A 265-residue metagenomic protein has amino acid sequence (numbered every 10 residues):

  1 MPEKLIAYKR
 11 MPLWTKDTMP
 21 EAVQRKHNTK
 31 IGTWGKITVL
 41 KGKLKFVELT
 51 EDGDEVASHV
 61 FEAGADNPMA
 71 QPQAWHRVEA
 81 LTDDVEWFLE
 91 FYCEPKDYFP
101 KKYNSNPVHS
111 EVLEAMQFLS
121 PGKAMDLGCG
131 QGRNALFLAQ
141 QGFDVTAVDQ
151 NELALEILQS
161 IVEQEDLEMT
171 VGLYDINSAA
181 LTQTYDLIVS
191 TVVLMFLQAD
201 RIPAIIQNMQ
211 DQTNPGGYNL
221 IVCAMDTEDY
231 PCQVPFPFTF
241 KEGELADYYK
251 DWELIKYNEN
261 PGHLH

Functional and structural regions predicted by a protein language model:
P2, C93-L119, M125, G130-M169 (+5 more regions): Class I (Rossmann-like) S-adenosyl-L-methionine-dependent methyltransferase catalytic domain, capturing the SAM-binding
P12-G32: Conserved short histidine dyad/triad with adjacent acidic residue
W34-K45: Short, conserved beta-strand element in jelly-roll/cupin
V47-L49: Short, surface-exposed beta-strand/strand-loop-strand elements in extracellular ectodomains
E51-P72: Short acidic-glycine-tyrosine-enriched beta hairpin
Q71-E94: Ligand-binding loop in jelly-roll beta-barrel domains
V189: A conserved beta-strand element that flanks and buttresses the S-adenosyl-L-methionine
V192-V193: Short catalytic micro-motifs in class I SAM-dependent methyltransferases
